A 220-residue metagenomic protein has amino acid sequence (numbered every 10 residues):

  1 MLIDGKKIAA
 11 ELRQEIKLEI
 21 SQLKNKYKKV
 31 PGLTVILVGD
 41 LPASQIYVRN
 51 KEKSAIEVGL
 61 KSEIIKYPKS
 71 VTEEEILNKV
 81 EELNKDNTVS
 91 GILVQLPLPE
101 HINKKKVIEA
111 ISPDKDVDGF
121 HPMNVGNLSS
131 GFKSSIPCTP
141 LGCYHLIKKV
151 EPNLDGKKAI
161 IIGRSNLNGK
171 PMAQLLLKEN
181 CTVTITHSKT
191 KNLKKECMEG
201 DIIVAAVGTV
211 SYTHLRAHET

Functional and structural regions predicted by a protein language model:
M1-N25: Positively charged, low-complexity intrinsically disordered leader regions
V30-D40: Short beta-strand segments enriched in small/hydrophobic residues
G39, E63-E73, S188-K189: Short beta->alpha junction loops
S44-N50, P137-Y212: Glycine-rich phosphate/diphosphate-binding loop of Rossmann-like nucleotide-binding domains
A55-Y67, V183: Short beta-strand elements in bilobed, periplasmic/extracellular small-molecule ligand-binding domains
E75-D86: Short, well-structured alpha-helical segments in soluble
L93-L154, M172, S211: Anion-binding alpha/beta catalytic cores of soluble intermediary-metabolism enzymes, centered on
T213-T220: Conserved small/polar residues in nucleotide/adenosyl-binding loops
